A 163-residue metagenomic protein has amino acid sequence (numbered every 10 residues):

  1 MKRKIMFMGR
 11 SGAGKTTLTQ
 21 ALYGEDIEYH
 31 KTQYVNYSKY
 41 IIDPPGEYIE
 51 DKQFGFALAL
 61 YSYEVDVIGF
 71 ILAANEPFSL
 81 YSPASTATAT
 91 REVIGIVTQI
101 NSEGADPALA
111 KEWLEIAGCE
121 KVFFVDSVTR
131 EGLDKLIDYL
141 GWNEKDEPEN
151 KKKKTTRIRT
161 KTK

Functional and structural regions predicted by a protein language model:
M1-P44: Conserved G1/Walker A P-loop phosphate-binding module
K15, P77-Y81, L133: Short, well-ordered alpha-helical microsegments
S38-K39, D66-V67, E92-I94: Loop/turn-to-beta-strand initiation segments
I42-A87, G104: Switch II of P-loop NTPase G domains
F70-V122: Conserved C-terminal guanine-recognition region of P-loop GTPase G domains, centered on the G4
E103-K163: Canonical P-loop GTPase G-domain recognition
